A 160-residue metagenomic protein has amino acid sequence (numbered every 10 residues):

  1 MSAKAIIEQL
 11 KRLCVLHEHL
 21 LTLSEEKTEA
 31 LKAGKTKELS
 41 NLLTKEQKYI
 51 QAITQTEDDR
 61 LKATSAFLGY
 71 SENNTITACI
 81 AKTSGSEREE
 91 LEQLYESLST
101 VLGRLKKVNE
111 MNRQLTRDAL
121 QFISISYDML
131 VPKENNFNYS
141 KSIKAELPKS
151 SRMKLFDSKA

Functional and structural regions predicted by a protein language model:
S2-A78: Extended, charge-rich alpha-helical scaffolding segments
C79-A160: Short terminal interaction segments
